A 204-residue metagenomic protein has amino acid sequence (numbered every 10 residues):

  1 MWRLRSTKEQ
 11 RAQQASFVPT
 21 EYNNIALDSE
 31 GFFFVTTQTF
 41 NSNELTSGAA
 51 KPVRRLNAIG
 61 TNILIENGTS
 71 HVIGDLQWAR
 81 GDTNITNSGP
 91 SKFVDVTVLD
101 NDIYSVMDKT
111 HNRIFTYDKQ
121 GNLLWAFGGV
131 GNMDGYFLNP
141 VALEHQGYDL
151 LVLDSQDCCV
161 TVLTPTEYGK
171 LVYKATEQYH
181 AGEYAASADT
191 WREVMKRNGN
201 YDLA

Functional and structural regions predicted by a protein language model:
M1-L203: Eukaryotic scaffold repeat domains enriched in small/polar residues
